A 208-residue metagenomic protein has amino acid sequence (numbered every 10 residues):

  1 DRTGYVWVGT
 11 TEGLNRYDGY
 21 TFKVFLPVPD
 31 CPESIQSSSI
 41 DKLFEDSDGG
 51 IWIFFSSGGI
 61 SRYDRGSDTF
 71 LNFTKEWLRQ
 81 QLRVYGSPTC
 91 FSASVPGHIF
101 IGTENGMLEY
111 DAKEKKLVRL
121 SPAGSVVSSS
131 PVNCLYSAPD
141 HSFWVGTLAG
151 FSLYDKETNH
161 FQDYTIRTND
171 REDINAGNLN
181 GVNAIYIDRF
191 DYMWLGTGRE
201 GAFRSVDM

Functional and structural regions predicted by a protein language model:
D1-M208: Carboxylate-rich, polar loop motifs that coordinate divalent cations or form catalytic acidic clusters
